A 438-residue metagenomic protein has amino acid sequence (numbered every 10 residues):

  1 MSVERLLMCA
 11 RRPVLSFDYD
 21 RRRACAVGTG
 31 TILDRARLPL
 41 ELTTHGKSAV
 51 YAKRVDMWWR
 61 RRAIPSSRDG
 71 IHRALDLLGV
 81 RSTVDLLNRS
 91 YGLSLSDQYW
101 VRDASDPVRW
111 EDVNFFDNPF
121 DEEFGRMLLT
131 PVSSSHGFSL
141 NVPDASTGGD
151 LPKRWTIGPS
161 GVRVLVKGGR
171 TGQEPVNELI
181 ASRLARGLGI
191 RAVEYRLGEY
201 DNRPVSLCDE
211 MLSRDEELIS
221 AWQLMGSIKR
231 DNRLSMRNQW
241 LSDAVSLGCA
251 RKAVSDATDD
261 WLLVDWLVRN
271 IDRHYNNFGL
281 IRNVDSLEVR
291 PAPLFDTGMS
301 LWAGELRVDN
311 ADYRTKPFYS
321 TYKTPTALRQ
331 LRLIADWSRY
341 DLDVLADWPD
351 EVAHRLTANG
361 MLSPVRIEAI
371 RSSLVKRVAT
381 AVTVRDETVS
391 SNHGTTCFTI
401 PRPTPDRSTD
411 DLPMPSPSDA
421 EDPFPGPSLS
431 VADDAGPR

Functional and structural regions predicted by a protein language model:
M1-L263, L267-R269, L280-R438: Phosphate/dinucleotide-binding and metal-coordinating scaffold of catalytic cores in nucleotide-dependent enzymes
H274, G279: Canonical protein kinase catalytic loop motif
